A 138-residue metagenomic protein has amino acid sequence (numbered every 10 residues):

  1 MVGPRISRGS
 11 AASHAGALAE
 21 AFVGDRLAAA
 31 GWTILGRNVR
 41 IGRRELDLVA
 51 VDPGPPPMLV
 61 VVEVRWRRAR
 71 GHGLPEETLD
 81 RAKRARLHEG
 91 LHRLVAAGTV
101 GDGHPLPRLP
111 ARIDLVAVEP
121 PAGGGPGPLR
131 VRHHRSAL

Functional and structural regions predicted by a protein language model:
M1-R37: Acidic-basic catalytic patches of nuclease active cores, encompassing PD-(D/E)XK and other metal-cofactor nuclease
V2-P4, R65-A122: Catalytic cores of nucleic-acid endonucleases
L27, L46-G71, L87: Conserved catalytic cores of phosphodiester-cleaving nucleases, focusing on short active-site segments
A29, R43, P56, P107-P110: Alpha-helix termination/capping residues and helix-transition junctions
L35, P75, R130, H134: Glycine-rich, flexible loop/turn motifs
V39-I41: Mixed-charge, glycine-accented linear interaction segment located at domain edges/termini
R44-L46, V60, A111-I113, L129: Change "...and in nucleic-acid phosphodiester-cleaving endonucleases..." to "...and in nucleic-acid processing enzymes
A117-L138: Short, low-complexity, polybasic intrinsically disordered segments
